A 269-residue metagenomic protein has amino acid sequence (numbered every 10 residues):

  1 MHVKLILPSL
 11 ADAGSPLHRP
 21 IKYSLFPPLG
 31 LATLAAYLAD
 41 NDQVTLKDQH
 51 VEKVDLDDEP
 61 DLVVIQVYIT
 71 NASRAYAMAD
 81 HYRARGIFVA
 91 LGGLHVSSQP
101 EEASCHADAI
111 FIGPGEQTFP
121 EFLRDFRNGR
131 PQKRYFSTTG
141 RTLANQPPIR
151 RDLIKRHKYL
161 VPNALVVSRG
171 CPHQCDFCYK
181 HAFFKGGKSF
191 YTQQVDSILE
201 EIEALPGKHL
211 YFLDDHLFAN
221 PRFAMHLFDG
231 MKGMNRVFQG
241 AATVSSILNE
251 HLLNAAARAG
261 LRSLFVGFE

Functional and structural regions predicted by a protein language model:
M1-L205: Acidic, low-complexity intrinsically disordered segments
P147-E269: Radical SAM [4Fe-4S] cluster-binding motif and immediate context
